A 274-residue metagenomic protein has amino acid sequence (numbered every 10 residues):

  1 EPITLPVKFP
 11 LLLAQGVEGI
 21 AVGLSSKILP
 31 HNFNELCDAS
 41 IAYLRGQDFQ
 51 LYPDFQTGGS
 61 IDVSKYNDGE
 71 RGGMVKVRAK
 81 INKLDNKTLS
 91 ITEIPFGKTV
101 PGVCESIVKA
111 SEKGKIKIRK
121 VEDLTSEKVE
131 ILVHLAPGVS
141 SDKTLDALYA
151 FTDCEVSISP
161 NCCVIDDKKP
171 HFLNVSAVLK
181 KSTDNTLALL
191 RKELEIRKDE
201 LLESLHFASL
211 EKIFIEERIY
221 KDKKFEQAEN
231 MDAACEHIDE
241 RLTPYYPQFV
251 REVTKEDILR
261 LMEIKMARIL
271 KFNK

Functional and structural regions predicted by a protein language model:
E1: Segments that form or flank anion-binding pockets
L5, L11, Q15-K274: C-terminal interaction appendages of subunits in large macromolecular complexes
